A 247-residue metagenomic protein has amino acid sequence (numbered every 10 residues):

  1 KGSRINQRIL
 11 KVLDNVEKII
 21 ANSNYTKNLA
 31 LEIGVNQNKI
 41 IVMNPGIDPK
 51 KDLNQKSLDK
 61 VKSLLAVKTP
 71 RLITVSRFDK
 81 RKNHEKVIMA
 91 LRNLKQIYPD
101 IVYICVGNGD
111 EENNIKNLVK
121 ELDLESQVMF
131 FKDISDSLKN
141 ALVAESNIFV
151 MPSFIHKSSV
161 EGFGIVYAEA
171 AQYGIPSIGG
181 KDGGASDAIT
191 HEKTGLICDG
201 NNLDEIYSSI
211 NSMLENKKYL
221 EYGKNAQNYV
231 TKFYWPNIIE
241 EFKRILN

Functional and structural regions predicted by a protein language model:
Y25, G46: Carbohydrate-associated surface elements
L31, Q37, I47-S63: Acidic anion/phosphate-binding donor-loop and adjacent secondary structure in glycosyltransferase catalytic cores
L64-K82, I88-L91: Conserved donor-binding/catalytic core segment of Leloir-type glycosyltransferases
P70, D100, Q127, E205 (+2 more regions): A short, well-ordered alpha-helix in the C-terminal region of glycosyltransferases
K116-S137, I148: Nucleotide-activated donor-binding/catalytic signature segment of Leloir-type glycosyltransferases, i.e., the conserved
A144-S159, I175: Acidic donor-binding loop of glycosyltransferase active sites
Y167, Q172, P176-G179, I189: Short hydrophobic beta-strand element within catalytic cores of glycosyltransferases and related nucleotide-activated
H191-E192, L196-L203, S212-K217: Conserved acidic donor-binding segment of nucleotide-sugar-dependent glycosyltransferases
